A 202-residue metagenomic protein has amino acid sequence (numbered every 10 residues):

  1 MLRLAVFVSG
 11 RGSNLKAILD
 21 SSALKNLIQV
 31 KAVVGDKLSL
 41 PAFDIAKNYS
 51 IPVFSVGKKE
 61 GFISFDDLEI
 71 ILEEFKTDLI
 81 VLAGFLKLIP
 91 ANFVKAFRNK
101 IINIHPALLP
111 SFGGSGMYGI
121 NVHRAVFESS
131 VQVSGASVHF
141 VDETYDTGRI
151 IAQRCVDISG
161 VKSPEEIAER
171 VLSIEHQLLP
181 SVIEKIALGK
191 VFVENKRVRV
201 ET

Functional and structural regions predicted by a protein language model:
M1-T202: One-carbon transfer enzymes
